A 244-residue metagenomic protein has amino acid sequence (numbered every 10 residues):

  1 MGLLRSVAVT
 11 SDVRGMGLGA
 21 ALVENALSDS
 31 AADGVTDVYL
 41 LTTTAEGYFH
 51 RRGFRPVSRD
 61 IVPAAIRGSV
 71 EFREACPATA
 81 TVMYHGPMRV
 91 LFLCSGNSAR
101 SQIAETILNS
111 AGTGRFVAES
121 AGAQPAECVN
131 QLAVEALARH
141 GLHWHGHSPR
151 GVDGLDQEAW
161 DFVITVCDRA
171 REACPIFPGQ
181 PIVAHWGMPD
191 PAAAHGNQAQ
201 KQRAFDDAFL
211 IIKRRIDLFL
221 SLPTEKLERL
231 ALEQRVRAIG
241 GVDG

Functional and structural regions predicted by a protein language model:
M1-V7, R14: A conserved beta-turn-beta hairpin within the catalytic core of GNAT-like acetyltransferases that forms part
V9, G15-S28, L40: Conserved acetyl-CoA-binding loop-helix of GNAT-fold acetyltransferases
T10-D12, M16, N97, P125: Active-site acidic-Proline motif in GNAT/NAT acetyltransferases
S28-T44: Conserved GNAT acetyl-CoA-binding A-motif
L41, H50, R55-T81: Conserved catalytic-core motifs of GNAT/GCN5-like acyltransferases
A65-I66, L142-R150, T165-D168: Short gly/ser/thr-rich secondary-structure transition/capping motifs
M88-D153: Conserved active-site segments centered on acidic
C174-G244: Phosphate-binding/catalytic loops
